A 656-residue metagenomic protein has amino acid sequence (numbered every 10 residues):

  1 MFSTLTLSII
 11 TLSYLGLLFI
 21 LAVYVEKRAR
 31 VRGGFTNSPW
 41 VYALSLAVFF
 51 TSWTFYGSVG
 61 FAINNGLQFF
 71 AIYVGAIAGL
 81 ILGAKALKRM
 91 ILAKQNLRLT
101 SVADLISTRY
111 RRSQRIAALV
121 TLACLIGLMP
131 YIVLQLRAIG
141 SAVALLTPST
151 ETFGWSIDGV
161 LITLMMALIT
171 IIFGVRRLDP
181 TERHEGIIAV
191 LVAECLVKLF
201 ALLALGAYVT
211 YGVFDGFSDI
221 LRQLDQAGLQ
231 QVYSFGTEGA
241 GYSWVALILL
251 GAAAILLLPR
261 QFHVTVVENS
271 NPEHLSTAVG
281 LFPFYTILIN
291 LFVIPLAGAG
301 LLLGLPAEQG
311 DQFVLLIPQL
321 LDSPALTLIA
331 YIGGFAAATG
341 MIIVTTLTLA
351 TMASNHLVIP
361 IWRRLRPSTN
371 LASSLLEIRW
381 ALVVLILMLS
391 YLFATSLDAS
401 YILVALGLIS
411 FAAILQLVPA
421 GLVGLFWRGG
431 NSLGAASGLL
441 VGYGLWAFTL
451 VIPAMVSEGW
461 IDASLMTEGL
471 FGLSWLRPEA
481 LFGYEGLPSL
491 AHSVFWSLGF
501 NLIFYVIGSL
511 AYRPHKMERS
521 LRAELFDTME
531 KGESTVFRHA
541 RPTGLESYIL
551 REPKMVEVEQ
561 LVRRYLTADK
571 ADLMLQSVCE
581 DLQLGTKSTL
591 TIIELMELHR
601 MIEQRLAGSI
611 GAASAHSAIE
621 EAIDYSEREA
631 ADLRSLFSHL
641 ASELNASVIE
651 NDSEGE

Functional and structural regions predicted by a protein language model:
M1-E594: Membrane-embedded helix-loop-helix hairpins and adjacent transmembrane boundary segments in multi-pass transporters
L122, G298, S577-V578, E621-Y625 (+1 more regions): Short acidic/histidine-centered micro-motifs embedded in hydrophobic/aromatic stretches that mark compact functional
L561, M574, M601, R605 (+1 more regions): Charge-rich, solvent-exposed alpha-helical interaction surfaces
L584, S588-S609, E620: Membrane-proximal, non-transmembrane interaction modules that couple membrane proteins to downstream assemblies
L606-R628: Death-fold interaction domains
S614, Y625-S642: Acidic, low-complexity intrinsically disordered segments
R634, S638-A641, N645-E656: Signal-transmission coiled-coil "S-helix" linker that connects upstream sensory/regulatory modules
